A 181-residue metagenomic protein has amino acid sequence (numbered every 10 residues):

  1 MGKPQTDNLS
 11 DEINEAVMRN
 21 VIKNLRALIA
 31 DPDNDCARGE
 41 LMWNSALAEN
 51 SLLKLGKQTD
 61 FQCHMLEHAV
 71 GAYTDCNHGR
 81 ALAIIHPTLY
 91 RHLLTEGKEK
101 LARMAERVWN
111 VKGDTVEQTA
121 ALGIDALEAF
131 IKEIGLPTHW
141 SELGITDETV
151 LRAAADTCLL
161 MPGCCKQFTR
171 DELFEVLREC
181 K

Functional and structural regions predicted by a protein language model:
M1-Q58, C165: Carboxylate- and glycine-rich phosphate/diphosphate-binding segment that chelates Mg2+/Mn2+
K3-P4, L28, A48-L52, Y73 (+5 more regions): Alpha-helix C-capping/helix-to-loop hinge sites
T6-L9, I13, D33, Q58 (+6 more regions): Catalytic cores of large soluble enzymes that bind and process phosphate-bearing ligands
N8-R19, G39, K57-D60, R80 (+4 more regions): Alpha-helix N-cap/helix-start motif at coil-to-helix transitions, marked by capping-box chemistry
E12, A16-A27, E40-W43, L47 (+7 more regions): Alpha-helical scaffold segments in soluble metabolic enzymes
S45-G71, G144-D156: Short, charged helix-to-loop "capping" segments that act as catalytic/coupling loops
Q58-L122, E128: C-terminal catalytic subdomain
L101, V108, K112-K181: C-terminal charged capping/lid subdomain of soluble metabolic enzymes
